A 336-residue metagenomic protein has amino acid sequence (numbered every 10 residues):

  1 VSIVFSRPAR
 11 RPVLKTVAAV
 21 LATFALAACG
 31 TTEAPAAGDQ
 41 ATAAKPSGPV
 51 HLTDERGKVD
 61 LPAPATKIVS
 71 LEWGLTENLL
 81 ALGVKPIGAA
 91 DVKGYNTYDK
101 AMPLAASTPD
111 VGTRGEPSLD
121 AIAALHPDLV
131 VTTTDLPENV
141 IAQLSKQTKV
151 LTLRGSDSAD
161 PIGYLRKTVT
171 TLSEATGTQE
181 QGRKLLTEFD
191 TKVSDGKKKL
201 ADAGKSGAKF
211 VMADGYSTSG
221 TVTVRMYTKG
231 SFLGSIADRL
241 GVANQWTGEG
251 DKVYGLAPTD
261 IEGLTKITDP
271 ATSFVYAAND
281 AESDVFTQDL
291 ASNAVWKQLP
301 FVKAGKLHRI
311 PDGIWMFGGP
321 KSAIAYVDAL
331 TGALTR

Functional and structural regions predicted by a protein language model:
V1-A27: Sec-dependent bacterial lipoprotein signal peptides
V17-A25, C29-P49: Short, low-complexity, disordered segments immediately C-terminal to signal peptides in bacterial exported proteins
K67, W73-A121: A short, structured surface patch at a secondary-structure boundary
K93-T97, T223-L256: Alpha-helical, coiled-coil/dimerization segments enriched in small aliphatic residues
V111-L119, D251-I261: Short helix-initiation/N-cap motifs at beta->coil->alpha
H126-T132, I261-L264, D269-T272: Proline-aspartate-enriched helix->loop->beta-strand connector
K149-S219, K321-R336: Extracytoplasmic substrate-binding proteins
I267-R336: Structured C-terminal subdomain patch of bacterial secreted/periplasmic proteins
